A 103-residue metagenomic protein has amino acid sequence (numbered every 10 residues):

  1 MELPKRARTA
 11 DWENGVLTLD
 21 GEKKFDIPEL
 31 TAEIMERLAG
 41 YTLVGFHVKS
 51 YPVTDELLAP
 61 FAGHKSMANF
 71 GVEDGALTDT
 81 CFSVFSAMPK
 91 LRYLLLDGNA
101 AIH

Functional and structural regions predicted by a protein language model:
P4-H103: Concave beta-strand-loop units of leucine-rich repeat
